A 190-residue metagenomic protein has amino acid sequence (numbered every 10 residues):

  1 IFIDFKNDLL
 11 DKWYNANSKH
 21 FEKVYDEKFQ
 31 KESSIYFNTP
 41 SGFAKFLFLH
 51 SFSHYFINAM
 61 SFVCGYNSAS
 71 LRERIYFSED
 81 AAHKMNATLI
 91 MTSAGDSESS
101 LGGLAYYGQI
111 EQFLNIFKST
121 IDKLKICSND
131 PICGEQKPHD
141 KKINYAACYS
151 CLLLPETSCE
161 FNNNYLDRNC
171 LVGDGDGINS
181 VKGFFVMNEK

Functional and structural regions predicted by a protein language model:
I1-K190: C-terminal accessory domains/tails appended to large, multi-domain proteins
